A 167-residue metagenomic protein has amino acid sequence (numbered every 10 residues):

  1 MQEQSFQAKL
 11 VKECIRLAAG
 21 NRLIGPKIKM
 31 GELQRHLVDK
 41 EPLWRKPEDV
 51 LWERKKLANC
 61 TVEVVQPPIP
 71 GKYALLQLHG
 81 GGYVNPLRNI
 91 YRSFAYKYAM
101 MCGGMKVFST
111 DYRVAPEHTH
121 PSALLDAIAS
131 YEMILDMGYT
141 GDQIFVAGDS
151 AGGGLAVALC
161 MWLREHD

Functional and structural regions predicted by a protein language model:
M1-P67: A glycine/proline-hinged amphipathic helix-loop "lid/cap" segment that gates access to hydrophobic ligand pockets
D49, N59, K72, G104 (+1 more regions): A generic structural signal for alpha->beta connector loops
V62, L76, D111, H120-D167: Short strand-loop-helix active-site module centered on a catalytic nucleophile
K72-G82: Short beta-strand element of the alpha/beta-hydrolase
G82, Y112-P116: Alpha/beta-hydrolase active-site loop signature
G82-I90, V107, M133: Serine-hydrolase catalytic-loop signature spanning alpha/beta hydrolases and amidase-signature enzymes
L87-N89, H118-S122: Short, solvent-exposed loop/turn segments at secondary-structure boundaries
N89-S109: Short amphipathic alpha-helix adjacent to the substrate-entry channel of hydrolases
